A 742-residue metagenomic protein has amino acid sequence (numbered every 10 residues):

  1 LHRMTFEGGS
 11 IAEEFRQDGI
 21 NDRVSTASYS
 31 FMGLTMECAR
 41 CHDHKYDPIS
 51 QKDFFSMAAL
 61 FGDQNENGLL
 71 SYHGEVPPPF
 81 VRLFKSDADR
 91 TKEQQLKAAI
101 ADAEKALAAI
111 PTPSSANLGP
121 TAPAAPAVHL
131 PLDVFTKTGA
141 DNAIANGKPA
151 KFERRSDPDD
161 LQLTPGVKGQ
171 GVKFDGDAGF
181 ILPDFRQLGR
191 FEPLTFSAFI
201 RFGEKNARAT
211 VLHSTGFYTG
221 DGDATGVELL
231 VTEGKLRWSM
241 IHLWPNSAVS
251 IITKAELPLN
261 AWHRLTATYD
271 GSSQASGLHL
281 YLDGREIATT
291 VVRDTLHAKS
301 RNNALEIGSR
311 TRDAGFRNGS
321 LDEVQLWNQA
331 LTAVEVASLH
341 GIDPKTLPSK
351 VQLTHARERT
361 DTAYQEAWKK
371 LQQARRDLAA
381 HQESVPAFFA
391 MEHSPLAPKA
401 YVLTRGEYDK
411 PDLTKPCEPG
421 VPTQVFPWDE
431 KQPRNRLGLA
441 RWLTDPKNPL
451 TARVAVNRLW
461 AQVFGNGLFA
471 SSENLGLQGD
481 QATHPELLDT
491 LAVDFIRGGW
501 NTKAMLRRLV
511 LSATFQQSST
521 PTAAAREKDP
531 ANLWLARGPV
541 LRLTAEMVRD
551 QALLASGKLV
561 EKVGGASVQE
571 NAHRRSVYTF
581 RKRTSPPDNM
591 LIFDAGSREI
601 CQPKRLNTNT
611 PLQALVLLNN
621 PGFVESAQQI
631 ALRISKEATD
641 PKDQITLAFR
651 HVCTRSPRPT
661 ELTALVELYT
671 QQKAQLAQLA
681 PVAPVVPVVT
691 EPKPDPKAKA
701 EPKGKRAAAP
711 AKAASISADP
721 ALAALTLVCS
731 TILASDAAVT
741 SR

Functional and structural regions predicted by a protein language model:
L1-R90, M590: Sequence context surrounding c-type heme c attachment/ligation sites in exported
Q17, G171-F180, M240-A248, W428-P433: Extracellular beta-rich ligand/substrate-recognition surface
Q17, P48, T91-S114, L118 (+5 more regions): Primarily short, surface-exposed interaction patches in extracytoplasmic proteins
D87, E93-D177, R186, T215-G222 (+3 more regions): Extracytoplasmic low-complexity segments
P123-R155, Q162, K173-S239, L259-W262 (+4 more regions): Extracellular glycan-recognition modules
P165-V167, L229-G234, E286, T290-S320: Flexible glycan-contacting loops in extracellular carbohydrate-active proteins
P183-R186, I252-E256, R293-D294: Beta-strand-rich interaction surfaces with strong enrichment in secreted/lumenal proteins
S239-R264: Short, aromatic/His-centered strand-loop micro-motif at the edge of beta-sheets
